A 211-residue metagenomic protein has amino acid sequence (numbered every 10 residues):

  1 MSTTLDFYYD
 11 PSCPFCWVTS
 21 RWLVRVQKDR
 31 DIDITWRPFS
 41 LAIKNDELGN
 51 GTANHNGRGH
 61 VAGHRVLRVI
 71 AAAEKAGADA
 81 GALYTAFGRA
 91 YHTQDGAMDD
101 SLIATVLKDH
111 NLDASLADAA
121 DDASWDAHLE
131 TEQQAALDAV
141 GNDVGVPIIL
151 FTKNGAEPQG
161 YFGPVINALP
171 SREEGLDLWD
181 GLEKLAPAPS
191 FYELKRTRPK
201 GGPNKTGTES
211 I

Functional and structural regions predicted by a protein language model:
M1, R30-I32, E157: Residue-level signal for beta-strand positions within conserved beta-sheet cores that form or flank
M1-L23: Local sequence-structure signature of Cys/Sec-based thiol-disulfide redox active-site neighborhoods
Y9, F87, V165: Short, histidine-centered active-site or binding-site loop motifs used for metal coordination, general acid-base
P11, G57-R58, P170: Conserved aromatic-histidine-acidic binding/catalytic patches
C13, A90-Q94, A123, L169: Short histidine/acidic/glycine/proline-rich micro-motifs that form metal- and phosphate-coordinating active-site loops
W17-L102, G181-L185, E193-T197, P203: Structural alpha/beta surface segment adjacent to cysteine/selenocysteine redox centers across thiol/disulfide enzymes
V24, D100-I211: C-terminal cap of thioredoxin/glutaredoxin-like
